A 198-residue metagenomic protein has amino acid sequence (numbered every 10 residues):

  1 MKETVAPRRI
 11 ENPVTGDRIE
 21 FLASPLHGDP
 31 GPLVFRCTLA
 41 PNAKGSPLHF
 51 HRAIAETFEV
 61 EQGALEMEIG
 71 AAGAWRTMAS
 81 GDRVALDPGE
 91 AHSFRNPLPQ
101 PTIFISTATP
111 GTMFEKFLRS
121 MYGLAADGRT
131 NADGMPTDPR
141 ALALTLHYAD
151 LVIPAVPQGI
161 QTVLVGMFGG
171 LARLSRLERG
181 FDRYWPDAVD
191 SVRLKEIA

Functional and structural regions predicted by a protein language model:
M1-A6, E196-A198: Basic/polar N-terminal segments that are highly enriched at the extreme N-terminus, encompassing both cleavable
E11-L48, I54-A55: A short glycine-rich, His/Asp/Glu-containing loop-to-beta-strand
H27-G28, T57, A71-A91: Short acidic-glycine-tyrosine-enriched beta hairpin
R36-T38, A64-E66, I105-A108: Residue-level recognition of well-ordered beta-strand positions that form the cores of beta-sheet-rich folds across
A53-L65: Glycine- and acidic-residue-biased ligand/ion/polar-headgroup-sensing regions
E68-G70, R95: A generic structural motif
S80, P88-F117: Ligand-binding loop in jelly-roll beta-barrel domains
F114, L118-A198: Alpha-helical membrane-targeting segments
